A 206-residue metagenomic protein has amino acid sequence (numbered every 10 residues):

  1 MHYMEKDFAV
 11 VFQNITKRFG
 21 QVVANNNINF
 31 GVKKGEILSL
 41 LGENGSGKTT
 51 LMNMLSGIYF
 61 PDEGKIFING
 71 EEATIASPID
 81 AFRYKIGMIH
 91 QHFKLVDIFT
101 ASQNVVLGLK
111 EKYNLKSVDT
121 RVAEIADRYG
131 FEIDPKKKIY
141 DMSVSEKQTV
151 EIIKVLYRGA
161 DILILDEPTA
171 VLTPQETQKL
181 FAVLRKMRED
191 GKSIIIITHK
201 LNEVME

Functional and structural regions predicted by a protein language model:
H2-E206: Glycine-rich phosphate-binding loops of nucleotide-dependent enzymes
